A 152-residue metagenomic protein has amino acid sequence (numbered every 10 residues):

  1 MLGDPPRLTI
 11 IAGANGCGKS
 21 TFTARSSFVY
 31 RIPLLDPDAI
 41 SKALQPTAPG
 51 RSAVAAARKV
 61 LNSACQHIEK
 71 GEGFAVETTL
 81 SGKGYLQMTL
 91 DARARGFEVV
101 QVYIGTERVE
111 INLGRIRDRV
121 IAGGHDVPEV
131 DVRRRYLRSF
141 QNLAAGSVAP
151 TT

Functional and structural regions predicted by a protein language model:
M1-P6, H67-I68: Phosphate-binding P-loop
I10-G13, T78: The Walker A (P-loop) glycine that initiates the GxxxxGKT/S ATP-binding motif of P-loop NTPases
A14-N15, S20: The conserved Walker
S20-E72: Conserved substrate/cofactor phosphate-moiety recognition/catalytic segment in nucleotide-dependent phosphotransferases
A39-S41, S81, G105-I111: Conserved nucleotide-binding/hydrolysis micro-motifs of P-loop NTPases
S52-I104, Y136-S139: Glycine-rich phosphate-binding loop used to anchor ATP phosphates in small-molecule kinases, encompassing both
F97-N142: A glycine- and Lys/Arg-enriched "phosphate-lid" helix/loop adjacent to the NTP-binding pocket of small-molecule kinases
A145-T152: NTP-dependent small-molecule kinase module
